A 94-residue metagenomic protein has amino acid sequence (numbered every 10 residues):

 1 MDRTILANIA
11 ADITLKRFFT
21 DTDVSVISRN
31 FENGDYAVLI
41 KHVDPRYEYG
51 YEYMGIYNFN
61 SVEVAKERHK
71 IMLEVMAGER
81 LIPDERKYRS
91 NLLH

Functional and structural regions predicted by a protein language model:
M1-N33, Y47-H94: Negatively charged, low-complexity tracts enriched in Asp/Glu with abundant Ser/Thr
V38-I40: Short linear proline/tyrosine/threonine-rich motifs used for host-factor recruitment and membrane trafficking/assembly
H42-R46: Short acidic, glycine-rich loop/turn motifs
